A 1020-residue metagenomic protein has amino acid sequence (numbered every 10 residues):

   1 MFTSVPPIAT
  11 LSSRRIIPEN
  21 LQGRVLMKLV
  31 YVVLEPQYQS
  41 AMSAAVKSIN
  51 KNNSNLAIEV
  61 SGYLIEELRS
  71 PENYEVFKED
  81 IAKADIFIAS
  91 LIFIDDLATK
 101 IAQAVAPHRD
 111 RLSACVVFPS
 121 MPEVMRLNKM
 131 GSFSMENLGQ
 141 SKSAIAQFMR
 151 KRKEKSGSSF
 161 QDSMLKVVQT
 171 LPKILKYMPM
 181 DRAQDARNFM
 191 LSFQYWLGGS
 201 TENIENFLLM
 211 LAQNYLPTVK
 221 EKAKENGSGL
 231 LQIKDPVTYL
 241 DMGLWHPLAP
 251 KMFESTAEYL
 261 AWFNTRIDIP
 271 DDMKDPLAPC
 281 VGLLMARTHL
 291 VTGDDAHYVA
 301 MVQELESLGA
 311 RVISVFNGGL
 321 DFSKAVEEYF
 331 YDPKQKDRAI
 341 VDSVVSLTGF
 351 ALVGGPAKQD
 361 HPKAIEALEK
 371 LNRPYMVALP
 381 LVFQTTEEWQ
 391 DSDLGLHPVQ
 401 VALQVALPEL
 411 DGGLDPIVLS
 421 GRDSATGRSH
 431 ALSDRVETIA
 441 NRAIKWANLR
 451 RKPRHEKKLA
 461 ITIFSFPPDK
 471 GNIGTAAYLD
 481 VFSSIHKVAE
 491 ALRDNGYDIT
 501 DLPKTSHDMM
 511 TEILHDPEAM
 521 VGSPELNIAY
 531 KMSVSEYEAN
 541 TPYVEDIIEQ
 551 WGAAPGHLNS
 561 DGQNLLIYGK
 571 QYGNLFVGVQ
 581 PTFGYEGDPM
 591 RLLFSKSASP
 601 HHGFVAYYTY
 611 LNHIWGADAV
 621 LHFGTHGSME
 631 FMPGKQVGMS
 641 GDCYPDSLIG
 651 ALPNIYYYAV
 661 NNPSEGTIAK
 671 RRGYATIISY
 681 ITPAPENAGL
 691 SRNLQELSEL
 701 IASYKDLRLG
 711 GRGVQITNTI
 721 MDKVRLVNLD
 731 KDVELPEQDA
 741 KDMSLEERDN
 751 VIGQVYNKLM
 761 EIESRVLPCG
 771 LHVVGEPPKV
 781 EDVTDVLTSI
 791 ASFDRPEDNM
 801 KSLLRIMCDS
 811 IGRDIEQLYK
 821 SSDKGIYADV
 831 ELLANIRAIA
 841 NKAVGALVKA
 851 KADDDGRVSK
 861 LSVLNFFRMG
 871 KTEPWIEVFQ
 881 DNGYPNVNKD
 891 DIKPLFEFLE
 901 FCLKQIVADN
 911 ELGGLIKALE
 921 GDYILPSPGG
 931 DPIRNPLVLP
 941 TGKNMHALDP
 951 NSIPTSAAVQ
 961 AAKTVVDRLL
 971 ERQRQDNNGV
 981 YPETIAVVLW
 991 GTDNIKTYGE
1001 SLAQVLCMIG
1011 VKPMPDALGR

Functional and structural regions predicted by a protein language model:
F2-F77, A82-R1020: Ligand/cofactor-recognition surfaces for anionic moieties
